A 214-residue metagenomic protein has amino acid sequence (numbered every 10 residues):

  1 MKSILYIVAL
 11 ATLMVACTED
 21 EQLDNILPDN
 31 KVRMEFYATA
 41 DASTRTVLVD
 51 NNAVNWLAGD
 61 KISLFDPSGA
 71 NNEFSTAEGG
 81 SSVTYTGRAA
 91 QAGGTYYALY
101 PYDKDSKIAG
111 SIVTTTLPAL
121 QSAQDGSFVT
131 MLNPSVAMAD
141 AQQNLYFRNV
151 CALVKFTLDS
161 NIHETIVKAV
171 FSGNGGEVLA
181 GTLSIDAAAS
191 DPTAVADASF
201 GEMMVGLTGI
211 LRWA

Functional and structural regions predicted by a protein language model:
K2-L10, M14-A214: Sec-type signal peptide cleavage vicinity
